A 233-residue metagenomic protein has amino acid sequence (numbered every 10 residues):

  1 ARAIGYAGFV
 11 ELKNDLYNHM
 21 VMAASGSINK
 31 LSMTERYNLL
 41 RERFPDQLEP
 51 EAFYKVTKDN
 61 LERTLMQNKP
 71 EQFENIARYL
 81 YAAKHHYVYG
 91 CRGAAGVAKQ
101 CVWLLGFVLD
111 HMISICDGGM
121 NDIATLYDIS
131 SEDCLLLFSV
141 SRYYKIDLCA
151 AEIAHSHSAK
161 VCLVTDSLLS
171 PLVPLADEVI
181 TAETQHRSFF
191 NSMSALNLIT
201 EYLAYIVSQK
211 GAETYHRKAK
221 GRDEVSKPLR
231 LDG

Functional and structural regions predicted by a protein language model:
R2-E71: HTH-adjacent hinge/linker in prokaryotic transcriptional regulators
P50, Y54, F73, A98 (+1 more regions): Hydrophobic packing residues in well-ordered alpha-helices of helical domains and bundles
E71-R78: A short, basic/flexible loop-to-alpha-helix module at the beginning of a structural domain
Y81-A212: Glycine-rich phosphate-binding loops that contact phosphosugars or nucleotide phosphates
E213-G233: A short, charged, Gly/Pro-tolerant segment at domain boundaries
